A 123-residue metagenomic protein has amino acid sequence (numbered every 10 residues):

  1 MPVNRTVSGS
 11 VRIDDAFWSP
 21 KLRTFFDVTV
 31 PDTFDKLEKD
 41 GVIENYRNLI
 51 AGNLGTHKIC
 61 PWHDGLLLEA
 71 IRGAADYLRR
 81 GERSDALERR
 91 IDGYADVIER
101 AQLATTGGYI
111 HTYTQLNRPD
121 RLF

Functional and structural regions predicted by a protein language model:
M1-L66, D92-L122: Low-complexity, Ser/Thr/Pro/Gly-enriched N-terminal "stalk/linker" regions
W18-P20, T24, E69-D85: Well-ordered alpha-helical scaffold segments within catalytic/enzyme domains
R83-G93: Aromatic- and glycine-enriched glycan-recognition loops and surfaces that form the carbohydrate-binding subsites
